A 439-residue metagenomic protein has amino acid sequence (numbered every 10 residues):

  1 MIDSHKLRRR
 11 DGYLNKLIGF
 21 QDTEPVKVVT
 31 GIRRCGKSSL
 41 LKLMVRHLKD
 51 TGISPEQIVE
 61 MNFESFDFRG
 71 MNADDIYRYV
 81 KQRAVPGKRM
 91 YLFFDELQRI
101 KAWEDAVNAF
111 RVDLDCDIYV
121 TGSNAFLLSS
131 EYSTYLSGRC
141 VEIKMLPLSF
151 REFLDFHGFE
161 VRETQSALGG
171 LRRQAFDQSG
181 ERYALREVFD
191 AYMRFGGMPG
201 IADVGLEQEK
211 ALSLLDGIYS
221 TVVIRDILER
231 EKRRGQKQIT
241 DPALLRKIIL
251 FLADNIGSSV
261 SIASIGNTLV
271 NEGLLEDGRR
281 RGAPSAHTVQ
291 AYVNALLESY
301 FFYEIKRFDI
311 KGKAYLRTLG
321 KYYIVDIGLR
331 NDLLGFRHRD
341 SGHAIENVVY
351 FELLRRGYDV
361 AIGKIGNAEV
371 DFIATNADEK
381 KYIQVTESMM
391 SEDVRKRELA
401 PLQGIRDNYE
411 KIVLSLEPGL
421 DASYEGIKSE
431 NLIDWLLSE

Functional and structural regions predicted by a protein language model:
M1-L7, E24, T30, S39 (+2 more regions): A cross-kingdom feature that marks ATP-driven nucleic-acid transaction machinery
S4-D22: Pre-Walker A adenine-sensing motif
L7, V161-A344, F351, D359: Interdomain hinge/linker elements that couple catalytic modules in large macromolecular machines
G36: Conserved glycine(s) of the Walker
V59-K88: Short glycine-rich substrate-engagement loop in P-loop NTPases that contacts/grips substrate
V85-W103: Conserved P-loop NTPase "ATPase switch" module shared by AAA+ and STAND
D117-S123, K144: Structural recognition of the conserved hydrophobic beta-strand(s) that form the central parallel beta-sheet of P-loop
F126-E142, L154-F159: Short regulatory helix/loop adjacent to the ATP-binding pocket of P-loop NTPases
